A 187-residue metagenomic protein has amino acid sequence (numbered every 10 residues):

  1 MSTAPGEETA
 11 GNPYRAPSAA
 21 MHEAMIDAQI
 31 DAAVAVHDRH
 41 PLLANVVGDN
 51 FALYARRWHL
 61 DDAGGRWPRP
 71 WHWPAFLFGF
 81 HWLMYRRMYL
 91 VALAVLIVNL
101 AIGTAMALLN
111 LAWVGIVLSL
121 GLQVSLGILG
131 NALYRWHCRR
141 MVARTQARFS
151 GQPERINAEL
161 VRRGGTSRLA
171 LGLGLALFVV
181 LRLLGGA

Functional and structural regions predicted by a protein language model:
S2-D61, N99-A187: Transmembrane helix recognition focused on a "late"/terminal membrane span
A55-V91: Membrane interfacial helix-start motif at the N-side
A92-L100: Central hydrophobic cores of alpha-helical transmembrane segments in multi-pass integral membrane proteins
